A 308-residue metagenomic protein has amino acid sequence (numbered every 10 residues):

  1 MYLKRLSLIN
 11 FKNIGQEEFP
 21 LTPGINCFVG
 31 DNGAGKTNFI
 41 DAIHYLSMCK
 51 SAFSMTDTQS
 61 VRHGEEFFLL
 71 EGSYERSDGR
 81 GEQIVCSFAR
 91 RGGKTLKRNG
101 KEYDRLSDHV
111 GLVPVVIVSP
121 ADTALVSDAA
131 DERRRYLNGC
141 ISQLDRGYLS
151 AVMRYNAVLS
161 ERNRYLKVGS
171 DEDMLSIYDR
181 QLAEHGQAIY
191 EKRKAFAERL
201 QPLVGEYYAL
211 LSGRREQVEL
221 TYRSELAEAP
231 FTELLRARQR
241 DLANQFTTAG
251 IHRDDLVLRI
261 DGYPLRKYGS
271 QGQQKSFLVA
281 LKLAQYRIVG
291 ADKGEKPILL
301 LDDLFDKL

Functional and structural regions predicted by a protein language model:
M1-D31, D173-E184, A188-L300, K307: Conserved NTPase motor "head" modules and their coupling/switch loops across ABC/AAA+ ATPases, GTPases, and GHKL ATPases
K36: Conserved lysine of the Walker
Y45-D57, A284-K293: Post-Walker A helix-loop "phosphate-sensing" segment adjacent to the P-loop in P-loop NTPases
S47-E132, I141-L144, Y148, Q201-E206 (+1 more regions): Nucleotide-state sensing region of NTPase/ATPase domains
L106, K307-L308: Conserved ATPase-coupling elements of RecA-like P-loop NTPase cores
S119-A124, L137-S142, G186-Q187, E219 (+1 more regions): Short hinge/gating elements
L149-G186, Q217: Extended, charged coiled-coil "arm/hinge" scaffolds of SMC/Rad50-like chromosome-maintenance ATPases and other large
